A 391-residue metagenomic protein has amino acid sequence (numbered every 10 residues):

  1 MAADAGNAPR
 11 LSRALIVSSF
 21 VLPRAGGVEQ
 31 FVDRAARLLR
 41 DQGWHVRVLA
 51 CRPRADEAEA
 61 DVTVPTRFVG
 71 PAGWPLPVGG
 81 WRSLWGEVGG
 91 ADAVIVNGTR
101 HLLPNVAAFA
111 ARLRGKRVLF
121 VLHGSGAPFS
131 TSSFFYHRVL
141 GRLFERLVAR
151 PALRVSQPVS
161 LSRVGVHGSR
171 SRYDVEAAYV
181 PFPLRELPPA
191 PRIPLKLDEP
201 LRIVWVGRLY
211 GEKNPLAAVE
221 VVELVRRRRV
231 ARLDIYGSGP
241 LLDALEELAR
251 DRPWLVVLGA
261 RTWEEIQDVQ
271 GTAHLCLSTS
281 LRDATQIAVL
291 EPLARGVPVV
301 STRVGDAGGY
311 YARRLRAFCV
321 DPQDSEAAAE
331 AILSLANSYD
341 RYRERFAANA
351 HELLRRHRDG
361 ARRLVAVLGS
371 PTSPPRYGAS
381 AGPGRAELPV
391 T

Functional and structural regions predicted by a protein language model:
L15-V17, V159, L184, R192-K213 (+2 more regions): Conserved donor-binding/catalytic core segment of Leloir-type glycosyltransferases
V88, A260-R261, D268-A273: Short alpha-helical donor nucleotide-sugar binding micro-motif in glycosyltransferases
T99, L281: Aromatic "clamp/platform" in nucleotide-sugar-dependent glycosyltransferases that forms part of the donor/acceptor
L113, G126, V139-Q157: Membrane-proximal helix-turn-helix segments that form the acceptor-binding/catalytic region of lipid-linked
D243-R261: Nucleotide-activated donor-binding/catalytic signature segment of Leloir-type glycosyltransferases, i.e., the conserved
P298-S301: Short hydrophobic beta-strand element within catalytic cores of glycosyltransferases and related nucleotide-activated
R313, A317-S325, S334-Y339: Conserved acidic donor-binding segment of nucleotide-sugar-dependent glycosyltransferases
N337-P371: A charged, aromatic-enriched C-terminal amphipathic alpha-helix characteristic of glycosyltransferases across folds
